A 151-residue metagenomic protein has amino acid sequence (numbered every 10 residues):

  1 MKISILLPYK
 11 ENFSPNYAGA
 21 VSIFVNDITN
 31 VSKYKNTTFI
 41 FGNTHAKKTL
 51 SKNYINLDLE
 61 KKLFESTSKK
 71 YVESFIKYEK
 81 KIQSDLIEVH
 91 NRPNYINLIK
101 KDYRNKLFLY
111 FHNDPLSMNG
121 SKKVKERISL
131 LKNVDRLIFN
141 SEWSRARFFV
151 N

Functional and structural regions predicted by a protein language model:
M1-S4: Extreme N-terminal starter segment of soluble prokaryotic enzymes
P8, V21-F24, F41-N43, V89-N91 (+1 more regions): Replace "coordinates the UDP/GDP/TDP-sugar" with "coordinates nucleotide-activated sugar donors
Y9-P15, F24-S66: N-terminal strand-loop element at the rim of the active site of nucleotide-sugar-dependent glycosyltransferases
D27-I28, I76-K77, G120-L137: Membrane-proximal helix-turn-helix segments that form the acceptor-binding/catalytic region of lipid-linked
A46, P93-Y95, W143-R145: Alpha-helix capping/helix-boundary segments
K62-L86, K122: An amphipathic, basic-hydrophobic alpha-helix
V89-Y95, F111: Short His-centered aromatic/hydrophobic patch
I128, V134-N151: A short, active-site helix/loop in glycosyltransferases that binds the activated sugar's phosphate group
